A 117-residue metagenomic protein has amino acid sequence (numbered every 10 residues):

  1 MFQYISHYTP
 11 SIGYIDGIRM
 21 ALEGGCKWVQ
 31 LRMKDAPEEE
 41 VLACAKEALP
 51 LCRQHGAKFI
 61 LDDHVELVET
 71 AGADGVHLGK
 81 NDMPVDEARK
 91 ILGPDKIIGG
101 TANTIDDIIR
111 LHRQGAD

Functional and structural regions predicted by a protein language model:
M1-V85, K90-I105, R110-D117: Conserved N-terminal beta1-alpha1 strand-loop-helix module at the mouth
